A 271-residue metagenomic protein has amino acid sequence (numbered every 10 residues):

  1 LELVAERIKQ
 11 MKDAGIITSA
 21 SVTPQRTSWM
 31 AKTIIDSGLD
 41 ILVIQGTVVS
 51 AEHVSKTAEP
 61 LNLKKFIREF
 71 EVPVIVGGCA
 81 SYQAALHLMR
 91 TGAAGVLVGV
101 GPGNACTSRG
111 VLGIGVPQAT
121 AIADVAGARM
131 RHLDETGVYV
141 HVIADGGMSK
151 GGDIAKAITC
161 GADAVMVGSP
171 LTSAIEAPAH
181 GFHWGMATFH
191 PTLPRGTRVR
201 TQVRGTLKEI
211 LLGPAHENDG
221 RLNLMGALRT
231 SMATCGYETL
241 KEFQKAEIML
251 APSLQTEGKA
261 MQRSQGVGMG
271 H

Functional and structural regions predicted by a protein language model:
L1-T136, H141, L171, K259: Active-site entrance/lid segments in N-terminal catalytic domains of soluble metabolic enzymes
L3, E71, G113-A144, S149-H271: Alpha/beta catalytic cores of nucleotide-metabolism and tRNA/nucleoside-modifying enzymes
